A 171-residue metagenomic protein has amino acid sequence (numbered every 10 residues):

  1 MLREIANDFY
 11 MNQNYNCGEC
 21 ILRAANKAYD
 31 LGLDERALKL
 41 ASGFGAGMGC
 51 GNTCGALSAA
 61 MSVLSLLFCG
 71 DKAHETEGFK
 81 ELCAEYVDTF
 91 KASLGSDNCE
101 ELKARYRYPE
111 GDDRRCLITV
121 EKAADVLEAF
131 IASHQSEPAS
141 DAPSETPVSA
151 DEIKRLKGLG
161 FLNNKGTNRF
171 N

Functional and structural regions predicted by a protein language model:
M1-N12: Polybasic, low-complexity association/targeting segments
R3, L31-G47, D151-N163: Short, hydrophobic/aliphatic alpha-helical segments
C17, C54, C99: Short cysteine clusters
L22-A41, S93-L102: Acidic-glycine-rich active-site phosphate/pyrophosphate-binding loop
R23-K27, S62-C69, D125-A129: Short glycine/serine- and small hydrophobic-enriched flexible loop segments
A28-K39, S65-L82: Phosphate-handling active-site elements
G43-L66: Glycine/serine-rich anion-binding loops at beta->alpha junctions that coordinate negatively charged ligand groups
F79, C83-F161: C-terminal binding/interaction regions
